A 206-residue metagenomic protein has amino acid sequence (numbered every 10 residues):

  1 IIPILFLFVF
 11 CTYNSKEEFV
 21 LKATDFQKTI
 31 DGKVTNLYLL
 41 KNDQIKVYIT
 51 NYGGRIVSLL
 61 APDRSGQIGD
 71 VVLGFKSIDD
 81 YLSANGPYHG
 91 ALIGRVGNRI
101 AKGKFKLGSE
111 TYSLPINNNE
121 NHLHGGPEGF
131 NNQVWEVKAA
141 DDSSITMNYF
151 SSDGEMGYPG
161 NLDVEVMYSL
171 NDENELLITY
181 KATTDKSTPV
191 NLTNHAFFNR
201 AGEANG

Functional and structural regions predicted by a protein language model:
I1-E18: Bacterial Sec-dependent N-terminal signal peptides
Y13-G206: Surface-exposed acidic/polar loop and edge beta-strand patches at domain peripheries
